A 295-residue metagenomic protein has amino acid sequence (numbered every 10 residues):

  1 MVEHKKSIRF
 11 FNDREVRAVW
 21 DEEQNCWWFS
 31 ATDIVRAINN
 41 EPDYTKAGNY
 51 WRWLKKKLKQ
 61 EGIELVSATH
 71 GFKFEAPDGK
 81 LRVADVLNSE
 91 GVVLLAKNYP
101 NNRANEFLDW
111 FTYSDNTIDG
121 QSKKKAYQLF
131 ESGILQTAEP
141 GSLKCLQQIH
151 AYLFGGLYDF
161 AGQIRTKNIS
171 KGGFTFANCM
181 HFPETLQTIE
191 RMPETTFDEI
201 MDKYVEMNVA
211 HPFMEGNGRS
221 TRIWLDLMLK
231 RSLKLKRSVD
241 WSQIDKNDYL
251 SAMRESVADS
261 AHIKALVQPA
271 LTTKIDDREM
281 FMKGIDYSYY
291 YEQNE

Functional and structural regions predicted by a protein language model:
M1-D115: An anion-engaging/catalytic patch
R36, V93, K97-E295: FIC/Doc superfamily catalytic core
